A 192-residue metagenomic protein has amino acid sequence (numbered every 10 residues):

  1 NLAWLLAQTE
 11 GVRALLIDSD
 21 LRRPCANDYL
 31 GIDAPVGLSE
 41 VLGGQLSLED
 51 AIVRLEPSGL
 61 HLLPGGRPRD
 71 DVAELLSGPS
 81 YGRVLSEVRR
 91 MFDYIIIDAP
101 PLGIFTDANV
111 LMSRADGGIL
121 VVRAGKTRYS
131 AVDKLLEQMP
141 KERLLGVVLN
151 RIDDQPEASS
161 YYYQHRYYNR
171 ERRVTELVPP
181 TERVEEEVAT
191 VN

Functional and structural regions predicted by a protein language model:
N1-N192: P-loop NTP-binding module
